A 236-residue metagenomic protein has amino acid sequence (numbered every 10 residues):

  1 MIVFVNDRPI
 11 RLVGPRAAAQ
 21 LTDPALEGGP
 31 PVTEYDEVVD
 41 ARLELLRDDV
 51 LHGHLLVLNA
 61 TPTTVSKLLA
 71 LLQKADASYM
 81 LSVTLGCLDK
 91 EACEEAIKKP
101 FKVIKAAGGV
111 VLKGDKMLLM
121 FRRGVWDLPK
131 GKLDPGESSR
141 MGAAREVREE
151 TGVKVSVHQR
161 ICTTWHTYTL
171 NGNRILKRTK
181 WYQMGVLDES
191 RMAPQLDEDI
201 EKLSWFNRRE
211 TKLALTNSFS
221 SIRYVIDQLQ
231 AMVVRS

Functional and structural regions predicted by a protein language model:
M1, K105, R178-Y182: Short beta-strand micro-motifs in enzyme catalytic cores
M1-P31: Short Lys/Arg-enriched alpha/beta "domain-start" segment
T22, P129-L133, S204-W205, V225: A short, polar/proline- and glycine-enriched secondary-structure boundary/capping micro-motif
E34, R42-T64: N-terminal positively charged helical leader segments and presequences
L46, L112-E149: Conserved Nudix-box catalytic region and its N-terminal flanking loop in Nudix hydrolases and closely related
N59-G108: Acidic, metal-coordinating catalytic segment for phosphate/diphosphate chemistry, firing primarily on the Nudix
L133-S221: Unchanged
I222-S236: Charged phosphate-binding loop/patch that engages nucleotide di/tri-phosphates or the phosphate backbone of nucleic
